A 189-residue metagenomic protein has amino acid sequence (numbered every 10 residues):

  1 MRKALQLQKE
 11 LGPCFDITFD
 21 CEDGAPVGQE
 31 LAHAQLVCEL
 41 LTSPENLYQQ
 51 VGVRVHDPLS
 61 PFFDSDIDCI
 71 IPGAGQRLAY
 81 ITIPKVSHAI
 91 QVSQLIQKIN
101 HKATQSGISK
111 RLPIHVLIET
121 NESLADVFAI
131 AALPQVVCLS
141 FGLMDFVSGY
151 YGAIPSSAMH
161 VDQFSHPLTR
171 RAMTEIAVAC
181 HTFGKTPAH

Functional and structural regions predicted by a protein language model:
M1-H189: Expand to "…catalyze enediolate/carbanion chemistry for C-C bond making/breaking, isomerization, decarboxylation
